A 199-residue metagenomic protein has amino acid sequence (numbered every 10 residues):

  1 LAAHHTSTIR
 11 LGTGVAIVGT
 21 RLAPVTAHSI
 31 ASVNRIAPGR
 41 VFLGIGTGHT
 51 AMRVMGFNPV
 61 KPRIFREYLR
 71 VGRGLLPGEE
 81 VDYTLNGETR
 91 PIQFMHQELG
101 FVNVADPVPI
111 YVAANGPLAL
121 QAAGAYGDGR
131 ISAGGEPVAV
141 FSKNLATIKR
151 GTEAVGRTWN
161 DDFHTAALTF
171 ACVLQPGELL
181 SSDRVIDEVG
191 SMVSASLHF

Functional and structural regions predicted by a protein language model:
L1-F199: Active-site-adjacent structural elements that line small-molecule/cofactor binding pockets in enzymes
